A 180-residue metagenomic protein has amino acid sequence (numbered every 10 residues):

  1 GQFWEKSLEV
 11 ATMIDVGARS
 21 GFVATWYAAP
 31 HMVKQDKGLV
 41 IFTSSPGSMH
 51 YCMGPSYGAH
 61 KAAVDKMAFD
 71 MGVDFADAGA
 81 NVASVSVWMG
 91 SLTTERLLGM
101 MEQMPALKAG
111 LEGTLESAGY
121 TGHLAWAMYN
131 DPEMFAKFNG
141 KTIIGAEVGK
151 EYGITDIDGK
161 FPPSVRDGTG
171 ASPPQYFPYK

Functional and structural regions predicted by a protein language model:
G1-I14: Short alpha-helical oligomerization interface
G1-Q2, Y27-D36, F75-A78: A short helix-coil junction within the Rossmann-fold of NAD(P)-dependent oxidoreductases
E5-L8, L39-A78, W88-L92, L98-M104: Catalytic loop of short-chain dehydrogenase/reductase
T25-W26, F69: A short, exposed helix-loop element centered on a Lys and neighboring polar residues
S86-V87, A106-K180: C-terminal helical subdomain
